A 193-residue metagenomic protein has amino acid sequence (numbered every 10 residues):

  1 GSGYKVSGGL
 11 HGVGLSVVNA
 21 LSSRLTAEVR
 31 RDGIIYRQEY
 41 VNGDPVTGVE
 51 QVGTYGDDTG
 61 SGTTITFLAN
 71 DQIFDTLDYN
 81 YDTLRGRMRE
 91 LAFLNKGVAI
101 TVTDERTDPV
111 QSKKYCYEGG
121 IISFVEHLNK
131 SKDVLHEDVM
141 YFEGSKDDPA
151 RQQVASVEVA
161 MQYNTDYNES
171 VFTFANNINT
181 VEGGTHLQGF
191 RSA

Functional and structural regions predicted by a protein language model:
G1-A69, F74: GHKL (Bergerat-fold) ATPase N-terminal catalytic module, capturing the glycine-rich phosphate-binding loop and acidic
S2-L10, L77, N179, G183 (+1 more regions): Alpha-helix N-cap/helix-initiation motif
S2-Y4, I65, Y79, R151 (+1 more regions): Residue-level signal for well-ordered alpha-helical segments
G3-V6, Q72, R87, Y167 (+1 more regions): Preference for short coil/turn "hinge" residues that link or interrupt alpha-helices
L15-S22, T26, R85, R89 (+2 more regions): Short, well-ordered alpha-helical packing segments
R37, T76-Y79, V171: Short, charged, solvent-exposed linker or helix-capping segments at domain edges/interfaces that act as flexible hinges
G48-V52, D82, R89-L91, G97-A193: GHKL/Histidine-kinase-like ATPase module
D58-D104: ATP-binding catalytic core of ATPases
